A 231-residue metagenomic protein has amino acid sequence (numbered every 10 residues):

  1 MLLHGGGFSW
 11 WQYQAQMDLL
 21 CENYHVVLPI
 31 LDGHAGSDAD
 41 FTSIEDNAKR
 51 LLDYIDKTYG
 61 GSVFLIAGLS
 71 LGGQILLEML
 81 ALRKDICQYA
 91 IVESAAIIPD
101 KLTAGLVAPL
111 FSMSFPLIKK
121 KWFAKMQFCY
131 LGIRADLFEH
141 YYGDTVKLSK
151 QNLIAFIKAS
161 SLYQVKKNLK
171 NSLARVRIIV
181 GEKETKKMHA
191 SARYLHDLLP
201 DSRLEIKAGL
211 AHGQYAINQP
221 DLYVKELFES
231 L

Functional and structural regions predicted by a protein language model:
M1-G36: Conserved HGGG/HGGXW glycine-rich cap/lid loop of the alpha/beta-hydrolase fold
V27-A67: Active-site loop/oxyanion-hole signature of alpha/beta-hydrolase fold enzymes
G68-G72, L76: Gly/Ala-rich beta-loop-alpha elbow adjacent to hydrolase catalytic centers
A81-L82, C87-L117: Flexible "cap/lid" loop of the alpha/beta hydrolase fold
K101-T103, L117-K170: Conserved alpha/beta-hydrolase catalytic His-Asp/Glu region
S172, I178-V180: Short beta-strand/loop motif that positions the catalytic acidic residue of the alpha/beta-hydrolase fold
T185-S191: Conserved alpha/beta-hydrolase "acid-adjacent" motif
L210-D221: Catalytic histidine-centered segment of alpha/beta-hydrolase-like enzymes
